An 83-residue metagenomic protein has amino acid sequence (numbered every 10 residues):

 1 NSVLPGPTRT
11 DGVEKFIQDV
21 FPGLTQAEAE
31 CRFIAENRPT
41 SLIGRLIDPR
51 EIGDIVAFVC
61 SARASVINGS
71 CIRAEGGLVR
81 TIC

Functional and structural regions predicted by a protein language model:
N1, G53-D54, V79: Conserved active-site helix of classical SDR/Rossmann-fold NAD(P)-dependent CH-OH oxidoreductases
N1-R9, C60, R73-E75: Conserved SDR Rossmann-fold cofactor-binding beta-strand/turn motif
P7, L46, V66: Short aromatic/basic micro-patch
P7-T40, T81-C83: A glycine/serine/threonine-rich, flexible loop-to-helix segment that serves as the NAD(P) cofactor-binding "lid"
D19, F58-S61: Residues within well-ordered alpha-helical secondary structure of globular protein domains
T25-Q26, T40-I52, R63: A conserved structural motif in NAD(P)-dependent oxidoreductases
A57, N68-C83: Short C-terminal tail/terminal secondary-structure segment of NAD(P)H-dependent dehydrogenase/reductase domains
